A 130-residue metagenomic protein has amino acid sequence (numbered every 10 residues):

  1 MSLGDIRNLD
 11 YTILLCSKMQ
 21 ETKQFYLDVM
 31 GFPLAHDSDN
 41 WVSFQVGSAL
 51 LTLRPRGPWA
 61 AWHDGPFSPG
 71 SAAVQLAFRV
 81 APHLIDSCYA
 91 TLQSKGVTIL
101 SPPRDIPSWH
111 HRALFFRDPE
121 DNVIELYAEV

Functional and structural regions predicted by a protein language model:
M1-L9, P33-V80, S87-R117, E129-V130: Vicinal oxygen chelate
I13-L14: Short hydrophobic beta-strand elements that form part of the catalytic alpha/beta core underpinning NDP-sugar/donor
Q20-K23, A113: Secondary-structure boundary/capping motif
T22-L27, L92, D121: Conserved active-site tyrosine of GNAT-family acetyltransferases
V123-L126: Short glycine-/small-residue motifs
